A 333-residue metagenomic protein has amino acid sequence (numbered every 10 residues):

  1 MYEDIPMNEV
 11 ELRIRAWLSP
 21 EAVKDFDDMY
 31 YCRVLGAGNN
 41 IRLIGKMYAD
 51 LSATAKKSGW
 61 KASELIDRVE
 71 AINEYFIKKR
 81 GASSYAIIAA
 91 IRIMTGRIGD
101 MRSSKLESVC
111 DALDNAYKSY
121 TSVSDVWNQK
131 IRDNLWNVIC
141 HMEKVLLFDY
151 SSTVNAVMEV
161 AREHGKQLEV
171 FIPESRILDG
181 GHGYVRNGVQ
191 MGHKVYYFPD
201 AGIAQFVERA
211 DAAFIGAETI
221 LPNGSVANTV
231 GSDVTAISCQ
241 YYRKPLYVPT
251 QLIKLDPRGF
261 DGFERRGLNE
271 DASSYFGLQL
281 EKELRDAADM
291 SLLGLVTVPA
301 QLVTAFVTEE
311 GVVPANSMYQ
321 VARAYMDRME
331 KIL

Functional and structural regions predicted by a protein language model:
Y2-A112: Long amphipathic alpha-helical segments
A22-M29, L113-K118, Q167-V170, I215-L221: Glycine/charged-rich beta-loop-alpha catalytic/anionic-binding loops adjacent to active sites
A37-N39, V145-N155, I177: Gly/Ser/Thr-rich loops at beta-strand to alpha-helix junctions that form or flank small-molecule/cofactor-binding
R92-H141, V154, E169-A213: Ligand-binding beta-strand-loop-alpha-helix segment within the catalytic cores of soluble metabolic enzymes
M142-K144, G165-Q167, R243: A general structural motif
S151-E163, A236: Histidine-anchored nucleotide/phosphate-binding helix
E159-P173: Primarily the HKD phosphodiesterase
P173-L333: Conserved phosphate- and dinucleotide-binding cores of soluble alpha/beta proteins, encompassing both enzyme active
